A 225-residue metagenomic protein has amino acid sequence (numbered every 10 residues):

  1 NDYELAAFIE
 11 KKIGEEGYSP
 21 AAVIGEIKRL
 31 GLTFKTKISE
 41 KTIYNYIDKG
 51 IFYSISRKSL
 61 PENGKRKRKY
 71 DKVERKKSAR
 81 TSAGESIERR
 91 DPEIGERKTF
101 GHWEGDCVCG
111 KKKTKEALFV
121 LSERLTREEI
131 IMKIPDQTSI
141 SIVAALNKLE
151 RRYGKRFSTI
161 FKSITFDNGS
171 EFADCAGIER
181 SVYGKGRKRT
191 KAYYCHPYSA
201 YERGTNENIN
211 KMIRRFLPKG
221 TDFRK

Functional and structural regions predicted by a protein language model:
N1-N208, M212-F223: Secondary-structure boundary/capping micro-motif
